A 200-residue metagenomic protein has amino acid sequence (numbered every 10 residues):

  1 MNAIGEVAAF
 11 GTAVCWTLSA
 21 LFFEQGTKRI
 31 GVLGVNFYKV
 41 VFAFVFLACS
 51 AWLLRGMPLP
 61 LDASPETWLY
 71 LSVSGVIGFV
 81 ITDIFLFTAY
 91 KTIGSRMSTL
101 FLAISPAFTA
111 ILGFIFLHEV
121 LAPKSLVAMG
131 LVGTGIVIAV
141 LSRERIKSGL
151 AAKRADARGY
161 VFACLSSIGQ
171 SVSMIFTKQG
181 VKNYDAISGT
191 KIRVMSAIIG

Functional and structural regions predicted by a protein language model:
M1-G34, V45, L150-M195, I199: Glycine-/small-residue-enriched transmembrane alpha-helix faces in small-molecule transporters and effluxers
I4-T12, A51, P58-I81, F85 (+2 more regions): Loop-to-transmembrane-helix transition segments
G11, Y38-K39, F101-I104, P123-V127 (+2 more regions): Hydrophobic core positions of alpha-helical segments in small-molecule transporters and transporter systems
L18-L33, V80-R96, I138-A151, G200: C-terminal ends of transmembrane helices
G26, V35, K39, A89 (+4 more regions): Hydrophobic/aromatic residues within transmembrane alpha-helices of multi-pass small-molecule transporters
I30, I93, E119-L121, Y184-D185: Membrane-helix interface residues
V41-L47, F101-I115, G130, M195-G200: Alpha-helical transmembrane segments of compact multi-pass small-molecule transporters, enriched in specific families
L59-P65, L102, T109, G113-I138 (+2 more regions): Loop-to-transmembrane alpha-helix entry segments
